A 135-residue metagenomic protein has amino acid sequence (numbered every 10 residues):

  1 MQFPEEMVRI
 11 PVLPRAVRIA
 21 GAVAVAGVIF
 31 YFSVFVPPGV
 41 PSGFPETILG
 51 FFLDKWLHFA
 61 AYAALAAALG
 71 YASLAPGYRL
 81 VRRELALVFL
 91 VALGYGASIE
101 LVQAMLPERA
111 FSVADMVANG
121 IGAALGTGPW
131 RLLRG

Functional and structural regions predicted by a protein language model:
M1-V12, G94, I121, L125-G135: Terminal disorder- and signal-encoded targeting elements
Q2-A72: "…centered on the first transmembrane helix and the immediately adjacent amphipathic helix/loop
V17-V23, L57, Y62, V88-A92 (+2 more regions): Small-residue packing motifs within transmembrane alpha-helices
G27-F35, A92-V102: Aromatic-anchored segments of alpha-helical transmembrane domains
F35-P37, S73-L74, P107, R134: Short helix-capping/hinge motifs at transmembrane helix termini and TM-loop junctions
V40-E46, G96-I121, L125: Interfacial helix-loop-helix junctions of multi-pass membrane proteins
A61-P76, A123-L133: Membrane-interfacial alpha-helical segments at the cytosolic side of multi-pass membrane proteins
G77-L90: Internal alpha-helical transmembrane segments of multi-pass membrane proteins
